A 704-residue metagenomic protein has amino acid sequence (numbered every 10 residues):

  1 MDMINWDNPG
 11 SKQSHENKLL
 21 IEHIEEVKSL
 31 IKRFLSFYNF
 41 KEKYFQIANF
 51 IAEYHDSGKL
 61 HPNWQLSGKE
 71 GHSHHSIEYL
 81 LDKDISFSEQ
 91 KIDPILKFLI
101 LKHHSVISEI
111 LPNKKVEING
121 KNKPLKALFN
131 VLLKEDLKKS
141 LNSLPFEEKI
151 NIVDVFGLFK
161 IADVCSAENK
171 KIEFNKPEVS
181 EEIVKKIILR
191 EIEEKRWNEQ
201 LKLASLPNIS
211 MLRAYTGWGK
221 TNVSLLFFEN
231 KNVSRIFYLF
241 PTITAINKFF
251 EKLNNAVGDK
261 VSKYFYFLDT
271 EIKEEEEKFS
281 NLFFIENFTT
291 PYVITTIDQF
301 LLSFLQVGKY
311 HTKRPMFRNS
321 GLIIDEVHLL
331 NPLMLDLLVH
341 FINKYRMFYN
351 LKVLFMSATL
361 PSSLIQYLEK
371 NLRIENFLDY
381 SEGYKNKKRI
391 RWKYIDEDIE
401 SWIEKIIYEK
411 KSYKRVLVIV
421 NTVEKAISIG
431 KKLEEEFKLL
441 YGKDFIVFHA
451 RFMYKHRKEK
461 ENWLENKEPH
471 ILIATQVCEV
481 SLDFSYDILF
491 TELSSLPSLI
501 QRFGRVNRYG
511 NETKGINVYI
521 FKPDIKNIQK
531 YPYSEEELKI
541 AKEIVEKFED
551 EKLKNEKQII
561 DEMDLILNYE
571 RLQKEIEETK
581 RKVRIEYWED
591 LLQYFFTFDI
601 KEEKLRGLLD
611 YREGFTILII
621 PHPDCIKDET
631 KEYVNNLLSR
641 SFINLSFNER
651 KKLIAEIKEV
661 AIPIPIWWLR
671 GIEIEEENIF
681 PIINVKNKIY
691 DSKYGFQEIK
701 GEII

Functional and structural regions predicted by a protein language model:
D2-E181: Accessory nucleic-acid engagement/destabilization modules that flank
I92, K405, S428-F437, Y441-N462 (+2 more regions): C-terminal helicase lobe and adjacent C-terminal extensions/tails of nucleic-acid helicase motors
L206-F227: Walker A/P-loop
S234-A256, L268, L360-L364, V423: Conserved Walker A/P-loop ATP-binding site and its immediately adjacent core in helicase/helicase-like ATPase domains
R235-I246, E409-E434: Conserved strand-helix element at the start of the C-terminal RecA-like helicase core
K263-E274, V423-E424, F445-K458, T475-E479: Conserved helicase motor
T312-G321, H328-E382: Post-DEXD/H (motif II) to motif III coupling segment of the RecA-like Helicase ATP-binding lobe
S362-K410: Interdomain hinge/linker at the junction between the two RecA-like core domains of SF2 helicases
